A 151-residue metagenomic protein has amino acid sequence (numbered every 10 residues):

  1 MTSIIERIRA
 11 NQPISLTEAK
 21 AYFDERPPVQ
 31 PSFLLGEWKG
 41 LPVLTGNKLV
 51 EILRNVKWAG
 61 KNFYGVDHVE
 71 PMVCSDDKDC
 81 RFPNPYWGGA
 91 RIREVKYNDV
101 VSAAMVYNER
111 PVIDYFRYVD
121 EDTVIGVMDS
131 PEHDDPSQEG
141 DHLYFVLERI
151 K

Functional and structural regions predicted by a protein language model:
M1-R91, I150-K151: Amphipathic/hydrophobic helical signal segments and adjacent flexible N-terminal regions that mediate secretion
K20, S130-K151: Edge beta-strand at a domain terminus
L34-G36, V101, L143: A generic structural signal for short beta-strands and their flanking turns/coil linkers
G40, A103-E109, G126-S130: Short beta-strand segments that buttress and anchor functional surface loops
G46, V124, E132: Surface-exposed, flexible loop/turn segments at secondary-structure boundaries
L49-I52, Y115-Y118, V127-D129, Q138-G140: A short secondary-structure junction signal
R54, R117-E121, Y144, E148: Surface-exposed flexible segments
H68-D122: Contiguous, well-ordered beta-strand patches that form the walls/edges of small beta-barrel/beta-sandwich domains
